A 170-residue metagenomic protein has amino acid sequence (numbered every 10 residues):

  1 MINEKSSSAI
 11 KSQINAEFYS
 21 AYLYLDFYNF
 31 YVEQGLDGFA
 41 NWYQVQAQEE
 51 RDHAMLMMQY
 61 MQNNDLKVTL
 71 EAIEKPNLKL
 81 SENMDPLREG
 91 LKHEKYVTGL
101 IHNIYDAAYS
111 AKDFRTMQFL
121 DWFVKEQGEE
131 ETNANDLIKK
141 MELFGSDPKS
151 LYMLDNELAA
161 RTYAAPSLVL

Functional and structural regions predicted by a protein language model:
M1-L170: Iron-associated oxidoreductase/ferritin-like identity signal
